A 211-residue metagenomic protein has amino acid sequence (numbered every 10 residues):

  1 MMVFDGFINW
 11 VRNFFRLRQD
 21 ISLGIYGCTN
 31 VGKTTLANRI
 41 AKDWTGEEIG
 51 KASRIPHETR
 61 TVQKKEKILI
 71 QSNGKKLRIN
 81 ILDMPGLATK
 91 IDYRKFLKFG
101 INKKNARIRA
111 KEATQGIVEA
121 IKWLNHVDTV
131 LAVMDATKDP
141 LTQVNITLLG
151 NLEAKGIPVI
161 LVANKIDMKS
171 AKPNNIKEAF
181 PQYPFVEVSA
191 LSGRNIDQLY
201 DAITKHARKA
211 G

Functional and structural regions predicted by a protein language model:
M1-F99: Conserved G1/Walker A P-loop phosphate-binding module
M1-Y26, K138-T142, I146, G156-P158 (+3 more regions): Conserved P-loop NTPase architecture
S22, K165-G211: Canonical P-loop GTPase G-domain recognition
V31, R60, Q115, Q143 (+2 more regions): Charged, alpha-helix-enriched surfaces in structured cytosolic catalytic cores of large nucleotide-utilizing machines
E58, G86-A88, T137-D139, K165-K169 (+1 more regions): Conserved nucleotide-binding/hydrolysis micro-motifs of P-loop NTPases
A88-E112, T137-K138: Flexible beta-alpha connector loops of hexameric P-loop NTPases
I108-Y183: Conserved C-terminal guanine-recognition region of P-loop GTPase G domains, centered on the G4
